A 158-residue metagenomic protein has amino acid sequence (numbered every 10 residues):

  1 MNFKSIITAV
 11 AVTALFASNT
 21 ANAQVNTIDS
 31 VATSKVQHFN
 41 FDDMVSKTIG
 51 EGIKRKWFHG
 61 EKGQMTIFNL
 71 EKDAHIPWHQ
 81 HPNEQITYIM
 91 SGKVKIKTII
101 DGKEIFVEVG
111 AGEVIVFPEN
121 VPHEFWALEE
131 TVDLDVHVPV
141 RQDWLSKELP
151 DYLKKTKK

Functional and structural regions predicted by a protein language model:
M1-I7: Bacterial N-terminal signal peptides that target proteins for export
A9-S18: Bacterial N-terminal signal peptides
A21-I67, E130, E148-K158: A short, N-terminal "cap"/entry segment at the start of jelly-roll beta-barrel domains of the cupin/DSBH fold
T66-Q80: Conserved short histidine dyad/triad with adjacent acidic residue
H75-I76, K95, V114-E124: Histidine-centered metal-chelating micro-motifs
P82-K95, I99: Glycine- and acidic-residue-biased ligand/ion/polar-headgroup-sensing regions
D101-E119: Short acidic-glycine-tyrosine-enriched beta hairpin
E119-D143: Ligand-binding loop in jelly-roll beta-barrel domains
